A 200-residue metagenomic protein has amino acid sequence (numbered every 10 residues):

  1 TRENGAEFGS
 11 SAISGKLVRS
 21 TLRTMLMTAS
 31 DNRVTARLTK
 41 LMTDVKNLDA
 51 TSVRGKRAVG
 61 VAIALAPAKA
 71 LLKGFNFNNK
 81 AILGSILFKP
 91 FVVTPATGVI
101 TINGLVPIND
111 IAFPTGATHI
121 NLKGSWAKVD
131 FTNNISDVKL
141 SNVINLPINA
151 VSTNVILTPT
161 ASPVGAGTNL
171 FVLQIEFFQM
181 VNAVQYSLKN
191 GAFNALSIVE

Functional and structural regions predicted by a protein language model:
T1-E7, M25, D31, N182-E200: Surface-exposed extracytoplasmic segments
T1-N79: Long, polar/Ser/Thr-enriched low-complexity segments that form simple helices or flexible linkers at protein ends
E3, E7, T39-M42, G116-A117 (+3 more regions): Glycine-rich loops and low-complexity Gly/Arg-rich segments that provide flexible linkers or classic glycine-based
N47-G191: Charged linear interaction tracts used for macromolecular binding and regulation
